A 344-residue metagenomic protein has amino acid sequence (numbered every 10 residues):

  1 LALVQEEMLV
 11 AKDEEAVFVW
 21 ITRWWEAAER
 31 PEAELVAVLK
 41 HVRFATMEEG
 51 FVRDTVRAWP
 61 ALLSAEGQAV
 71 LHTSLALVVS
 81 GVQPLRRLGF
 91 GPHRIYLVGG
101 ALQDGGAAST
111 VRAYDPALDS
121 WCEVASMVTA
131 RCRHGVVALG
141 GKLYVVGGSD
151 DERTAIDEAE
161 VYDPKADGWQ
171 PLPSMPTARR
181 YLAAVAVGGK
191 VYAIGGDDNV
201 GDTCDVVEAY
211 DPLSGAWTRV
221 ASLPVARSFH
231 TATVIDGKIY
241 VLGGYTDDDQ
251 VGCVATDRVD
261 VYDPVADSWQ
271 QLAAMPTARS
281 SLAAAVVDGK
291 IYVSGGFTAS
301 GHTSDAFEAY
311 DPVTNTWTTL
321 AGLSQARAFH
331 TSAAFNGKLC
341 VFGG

Functional and structural regions predicted by a protein language model:
L1-D119, V137, I156, C204: Alpha-helical scaffold in the C-terminal half of BTB/POZ domains and their immediate C-terminal extension
G89-G106, P116, A125-S126, L139-T154 (+9 more regions): Glycine-centered tight turns/hairpins at beta-strand boundaries that repeat across beta-rich repeat domains
P92, L118, R131, G140 (+12 more regions): Residue-level signal for tight coil/turn positions that link beta-strands
G106-A108, R131-R133, T154-I156, R179-Y181 (+7 more regions): A detector of repeated loop/turn-to-beta-strand junctions in beta-rich toroidal repeat architectures
S109-P116, D157-A166, D205-S214, T256-A266 (+1 more regions): Beta-propeller blade signature
V124-R131, P171-R179, R219-R227, Q271-R279 (+1 more regions): Short loop/turn motifs that recur once per blade in beta-propeller domains
